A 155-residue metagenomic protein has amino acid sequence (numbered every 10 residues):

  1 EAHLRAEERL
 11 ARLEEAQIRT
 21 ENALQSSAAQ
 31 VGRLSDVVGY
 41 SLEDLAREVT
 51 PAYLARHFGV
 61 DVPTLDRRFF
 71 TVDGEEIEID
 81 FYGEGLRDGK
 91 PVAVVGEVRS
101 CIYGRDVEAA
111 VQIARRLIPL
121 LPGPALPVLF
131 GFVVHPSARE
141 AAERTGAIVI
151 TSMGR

Functional and structural regions predicted by a protein language model:
E1-R56: Amphipathic, low-proline, heptad-repeat alpha-helices and/or compositionally biased low-complexity charged/polar-rich
T50, I79-G104, A110-R115: Conserved catalytic cores of phosphodiester-cleaving nucleases, focusing on short active-site segments
R56, P119, E143: Short polybasic/polar patches that bind polyanions
G59-G89: Active-site metal-binding core of divalent-cation-utilizing nuclease and nuclease-like domains
A93, P124-L126: Residue-level recognition of the N-termini of beta-strands and the immediately preceding loop/turn
R116-G123: Arginine/glycine-rich "motif VI" loop of SF2 helicases in the C-terminal RecA-like domain
L126-R155: Domain-level recognition of nuclease-like catalytic cores that cleave nucleotide substrates
